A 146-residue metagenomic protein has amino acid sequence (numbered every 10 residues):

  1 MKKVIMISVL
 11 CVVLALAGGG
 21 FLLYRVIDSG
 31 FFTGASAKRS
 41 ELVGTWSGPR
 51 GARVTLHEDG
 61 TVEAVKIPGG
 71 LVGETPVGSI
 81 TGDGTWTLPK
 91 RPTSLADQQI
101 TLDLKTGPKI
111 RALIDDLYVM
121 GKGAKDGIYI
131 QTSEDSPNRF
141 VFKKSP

Functional and structural regions predicted by a protein language model:
M1-L16: N-terminal Sec-pathway targeting helices
S8-C11, F140-P146: Short amphipathic alpha-helical interaction elements located at domain edges and within/adjacent to intrinsically
A15-L23, I27-D28: Hydrophobic membrane-targeting signal helices
V26-F31, G51-A52, P68-I128, T132-F140: Contiguous, well-ordered beta-strand patches that form the walls/edges of small beta-barrel/beta-sandwich domains
G30-T45: N-terminal helix-cap/turn-to-beta initiation motif at the start of protein domains
E41-L42, T55-V62, L117-G127, S145-P146: Short, solvent-exposed coil/turn segments at beta-strand boundaries
A64-K66: A contiguous binding-surface segment within folded domains or other stable secondary-structure elements
